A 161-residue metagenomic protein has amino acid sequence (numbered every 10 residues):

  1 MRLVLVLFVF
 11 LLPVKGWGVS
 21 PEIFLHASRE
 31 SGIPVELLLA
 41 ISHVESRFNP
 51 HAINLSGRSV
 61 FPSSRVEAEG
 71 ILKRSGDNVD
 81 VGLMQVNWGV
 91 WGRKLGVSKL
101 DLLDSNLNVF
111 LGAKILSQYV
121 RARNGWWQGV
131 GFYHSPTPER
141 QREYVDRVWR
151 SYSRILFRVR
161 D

Functional and structural regions predicted by a protein language model:
L3-P13: Sec-dependent N-terminal signal peptides
W17-D161: Catalytic glycan-binding domains that act on GlcNAc-containing polysaccharides
